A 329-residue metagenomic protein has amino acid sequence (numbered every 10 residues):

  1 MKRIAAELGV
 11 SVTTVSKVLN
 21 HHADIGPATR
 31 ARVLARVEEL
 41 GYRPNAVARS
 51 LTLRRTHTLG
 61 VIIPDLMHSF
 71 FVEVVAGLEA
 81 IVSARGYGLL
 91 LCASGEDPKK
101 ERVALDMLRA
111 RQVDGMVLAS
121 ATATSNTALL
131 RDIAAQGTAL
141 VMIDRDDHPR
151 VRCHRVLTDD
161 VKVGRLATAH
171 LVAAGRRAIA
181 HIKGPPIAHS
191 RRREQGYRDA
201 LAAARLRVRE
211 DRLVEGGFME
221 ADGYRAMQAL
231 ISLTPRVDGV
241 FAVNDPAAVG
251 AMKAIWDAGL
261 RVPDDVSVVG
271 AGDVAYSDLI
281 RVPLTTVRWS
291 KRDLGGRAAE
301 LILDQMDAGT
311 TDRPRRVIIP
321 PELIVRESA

Functional and structural regions predicted by a protein language model:
M1-H57, A329: N-terminal helix-turn-helix DNA-binding module of bacterial transcription factors
E7, V12-K17, T52-M67, H170 (+1 more regions): Short beta-strand segments enriched in small/hydrophobic residues
P27, A31, L40-L118, H181 (+3 more regions): Amphipathic helical "hinge" segments at domain boundaries
T29, F70-V74, E101, L129 (+3 more regions): Residues at alpha-helix caps and immediate loop-helix transition turns in enzyme cores, especially N- and C-cap
E39, A80-R85, R109, A134-A329: Bacterial carbohydrate/catabolite-sensing allosteric modules
G95-P98, A121-T124, P246: Short beta->alpha connector loops
T124-A134: Active-site-adjacent beta->alpha loops and helix N-cap segments on the catalytic face of soluble alpha/beta enzymes
